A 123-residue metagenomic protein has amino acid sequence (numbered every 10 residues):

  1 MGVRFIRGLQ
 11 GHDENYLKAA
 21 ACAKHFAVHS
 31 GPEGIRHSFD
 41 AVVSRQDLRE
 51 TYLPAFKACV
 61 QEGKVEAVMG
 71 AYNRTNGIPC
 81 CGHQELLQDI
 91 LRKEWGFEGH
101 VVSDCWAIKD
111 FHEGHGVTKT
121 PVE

Functional and structural regions predicted by a protein language model:
M1-E123: Glycoside hydrolase catalytic-domain context in secreted enzymes
